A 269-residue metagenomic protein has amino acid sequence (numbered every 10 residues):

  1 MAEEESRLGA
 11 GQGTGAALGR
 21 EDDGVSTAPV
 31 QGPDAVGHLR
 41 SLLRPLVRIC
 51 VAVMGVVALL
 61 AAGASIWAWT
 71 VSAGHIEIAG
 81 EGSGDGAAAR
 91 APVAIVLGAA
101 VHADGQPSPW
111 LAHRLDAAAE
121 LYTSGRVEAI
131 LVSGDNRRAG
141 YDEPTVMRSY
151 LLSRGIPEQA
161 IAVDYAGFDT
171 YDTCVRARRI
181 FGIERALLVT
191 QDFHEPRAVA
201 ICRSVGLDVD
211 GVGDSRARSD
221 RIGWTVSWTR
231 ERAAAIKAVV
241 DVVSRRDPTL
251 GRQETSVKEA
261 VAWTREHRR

Functional and structural regions predicted by a protein language model:
A2-R7, G19-R20, G24-V30, W67-T229: A structural signal for short, hydrophobic/glycine-enriched beta-strand patches
A10-Q12: Low-complexity, intrinsically disordered Ser/Thr/Pro- and acidic-rich segments
G24-V25, V36, A233: Intrinsic disorder/low-complexity detector
Q31-G84: N-terminal type II signal-anchor transmembrane helix that functions as the membrane-insertion/stop-transfer segment
T225-D247: A transmembrane-helix-recognition feature enriched in membrane-embedded lipid enzymes and envelope glyco-/phospholipid
R245-R269: Short linear elements at protein peripheries
